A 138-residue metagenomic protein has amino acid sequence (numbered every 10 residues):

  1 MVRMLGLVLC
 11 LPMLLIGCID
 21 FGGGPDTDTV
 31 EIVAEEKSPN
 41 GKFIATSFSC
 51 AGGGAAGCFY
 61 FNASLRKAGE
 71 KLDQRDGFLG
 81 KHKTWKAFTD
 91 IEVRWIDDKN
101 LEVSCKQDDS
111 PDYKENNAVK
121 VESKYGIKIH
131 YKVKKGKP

Functional and structural regions predicted by a protein language model:
M1-I16: Sec-dependent bacterial lipoprotein signal peptides
C10, D26, F61, K81-T84 (+1 more regions): Intrinsically disordered, low-complexity, compositionally biased regions/tails
C18-L72: N-terminal export/targeting and maturation segments
I19-D20, G80-P138: Acidic, small-residue rich beta-repeat scaffolds with periodic aromatic anchors
G57-F59, L72-K86: Cysteine-rich, disulfide-bonded extracellular modules and peptides in secreted proteins and receptor ectodomains
